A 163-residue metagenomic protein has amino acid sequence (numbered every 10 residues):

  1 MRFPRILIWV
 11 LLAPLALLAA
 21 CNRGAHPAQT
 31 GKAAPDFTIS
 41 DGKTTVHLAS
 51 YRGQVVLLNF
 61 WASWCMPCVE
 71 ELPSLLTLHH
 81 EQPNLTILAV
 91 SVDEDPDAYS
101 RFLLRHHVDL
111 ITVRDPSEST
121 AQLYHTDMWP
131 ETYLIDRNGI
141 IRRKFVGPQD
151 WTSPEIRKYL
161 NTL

Functional and structural regions predicted by a protein language model:
M1-S40, W151-L163: N-terminal targeting signals for export/organelle localization
L17, P35, H47, W61 (+2 more regions): Conserved Rossmann-like nucleotide-binding pocket used by diverse enzymes that bind dinucleotide cofactors
D36-V56: A short beta-strand-turn-helix
Q54-V56, F60-W64, M128: Short pre-active-site segment immediately N-terminal to redox-active cysteine/selenocysteine motifs in thiol-based
L57-N59, A89, L134: Hydrophobic beta-strand core positions in alpha/beta domains
F60-T77: Conserved redox-active cysteine motifs that mediate thiol-disulfide chemistry, especially di-cysteine Cys-X(1-2)-Cys
E70, H79-E118, W129: Conserved segment of the thioredoxin-like fold in thiol-based oxidoreductases
R101-V108, P116-N161: Thiol/disulfide oxidoreductase modules built on the thioredoxin-like
